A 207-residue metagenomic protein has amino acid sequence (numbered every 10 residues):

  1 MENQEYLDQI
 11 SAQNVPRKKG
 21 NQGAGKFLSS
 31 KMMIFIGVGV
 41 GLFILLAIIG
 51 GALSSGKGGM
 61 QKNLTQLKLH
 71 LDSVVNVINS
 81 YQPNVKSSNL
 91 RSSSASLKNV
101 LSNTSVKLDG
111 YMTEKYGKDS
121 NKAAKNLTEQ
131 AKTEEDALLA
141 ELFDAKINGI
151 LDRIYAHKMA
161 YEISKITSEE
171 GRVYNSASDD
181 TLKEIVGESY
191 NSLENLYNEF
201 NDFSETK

Functional and structural regions predicted by a protein language model:
E2-K207: His/Met- and acidic-residue-enriched segments that coordinate or traffic transition-metal cofactors and support
